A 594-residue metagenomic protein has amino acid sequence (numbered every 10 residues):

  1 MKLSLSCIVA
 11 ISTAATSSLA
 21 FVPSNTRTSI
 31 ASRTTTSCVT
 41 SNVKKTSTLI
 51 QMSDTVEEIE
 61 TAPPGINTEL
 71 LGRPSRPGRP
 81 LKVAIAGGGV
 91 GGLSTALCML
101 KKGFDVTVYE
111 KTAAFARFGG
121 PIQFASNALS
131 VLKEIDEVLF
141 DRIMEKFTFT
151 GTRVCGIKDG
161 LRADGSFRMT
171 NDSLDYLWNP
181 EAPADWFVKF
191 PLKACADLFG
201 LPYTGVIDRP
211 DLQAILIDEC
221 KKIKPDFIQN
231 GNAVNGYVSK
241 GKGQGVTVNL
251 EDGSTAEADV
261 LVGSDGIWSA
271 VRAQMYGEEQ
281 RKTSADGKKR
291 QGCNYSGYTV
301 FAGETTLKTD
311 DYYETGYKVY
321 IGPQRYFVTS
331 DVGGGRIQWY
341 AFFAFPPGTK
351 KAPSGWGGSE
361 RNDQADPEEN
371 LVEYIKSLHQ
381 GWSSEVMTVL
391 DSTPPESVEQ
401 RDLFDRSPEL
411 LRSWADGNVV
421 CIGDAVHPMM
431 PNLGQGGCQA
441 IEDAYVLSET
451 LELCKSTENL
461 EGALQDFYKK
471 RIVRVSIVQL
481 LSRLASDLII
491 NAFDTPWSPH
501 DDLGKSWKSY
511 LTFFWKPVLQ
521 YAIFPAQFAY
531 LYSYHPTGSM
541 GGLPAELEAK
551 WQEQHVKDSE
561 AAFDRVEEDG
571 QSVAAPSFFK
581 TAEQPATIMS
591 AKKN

Functional and structural regions predicted by a protein language model:
L5-S12, F21-R27, R33, C38-V83 (+1 more regions): Extreme N-terminal leader/targeting segments of oxidoreductases
V56-A84, I143-E145, C155-L177, E181 (+4 more regions): C-terminal helical "tail/cap" subdomain of flavin- and related membrane-associated enzymes
I85-G88, G92-K101, V262-G263, W268 (+3 more regions): Conserved mid-domain beta->alpha element of the FAD-binding
L100-G120: Glycine-rich FAD pyrophosphate-binding loop
F118-E219, I489: Active-site-adjacent segment of FAD-dependent monooxygenases/related oxidoreductases
D164-T204, D208-D211, D252-A256, K289-N294 (+1 more regions): Conserved FAD/dinucleotide-binding core of flavoprotein oxidoreductases
D208-D211, D218, W268-T315: Central beta-strand plus flanking loop segment that forms part of the substrate or channel wall within the catalytic
N230-V246: A conserved short coil-to-beta-strand element within the FAD-binding core of flavoproteins
